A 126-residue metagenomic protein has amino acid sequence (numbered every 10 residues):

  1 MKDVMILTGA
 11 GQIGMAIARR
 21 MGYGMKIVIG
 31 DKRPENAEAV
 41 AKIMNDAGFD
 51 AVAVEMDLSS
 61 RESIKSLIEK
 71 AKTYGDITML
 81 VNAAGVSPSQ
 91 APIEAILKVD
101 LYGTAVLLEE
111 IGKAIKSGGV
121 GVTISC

Functional and structural regions predicted by a protein language model:
M1-V28: Canonical Rossmann dinucleotide-binding motif of NAD(H)/NADP(H)-dependent dehydrogenases/reductases, specifically
Y23-A39: Conserved glycine-rich Rossmann-like NAD(P)H-binding loop of the short-chain dehydrogenase/reductase
M44-E62: Rossmann-fold cofactor-recognition segment
F49-D50, K70-N82, Q90, K116-G119: A glycine-rich helix->loop->beta "capping" turn within Rossmann-like NAD(P)(H)-dependent oxidoreductase domains
S59-G75: Conserved Rossmann-fold cofactor-binding substructure of NAD(P)-dependent oxidoreductases
A83-P88, S125: Conserved NAD(P)H cofactor-binding loop of Rossmann-fold oxidoreductase domains
I96-L97: A hydrophobic alpha-helix adjacent to the NAD(P)-binding/active-site core of NAD(P)-dependent oxidoreductases, strongly
